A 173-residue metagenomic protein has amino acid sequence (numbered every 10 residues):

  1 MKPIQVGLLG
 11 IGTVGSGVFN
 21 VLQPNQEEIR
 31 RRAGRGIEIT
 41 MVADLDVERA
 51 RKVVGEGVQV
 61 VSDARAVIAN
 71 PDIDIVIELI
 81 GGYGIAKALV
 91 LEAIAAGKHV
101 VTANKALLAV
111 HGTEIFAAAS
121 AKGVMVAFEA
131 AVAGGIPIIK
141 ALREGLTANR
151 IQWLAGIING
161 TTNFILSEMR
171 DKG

Functional and structural regions predicted by a protein language model:
M1-A96: N-terminal glycine-/serine-/threonine-rich beta1-alpha1-beta2 phosphate-ribose binding loop of Rossmann-like
I11, E78-G82, N104-K105, A130-A131 (+2 more regions): Glycine- and other small-residue-rich loops at beta-strand/loop junctions that grip anionic moieties
F19, K52-G55, G112-I115, P137-E144 (+1 more regions): Short acidic, glycine/serine/threonine-rich loops at helix termini
A43-V47, V132-G134, I157-N163: Glycine-rich beta-alpha junction loops
V58-Q59, A118-A121, E144-T147, K172: Short, hinge-like loop/turn segments at secondary-structure boundaries
I80, I85-A96, K105-R143: Rossmann-fold NAD(P)-binding glycine/threonine-rich loop
H99-V101: A short hydrophobic/small-residue beta-strand
E144-G173: Conserved anion/nucleotide-ligand pocket segment
